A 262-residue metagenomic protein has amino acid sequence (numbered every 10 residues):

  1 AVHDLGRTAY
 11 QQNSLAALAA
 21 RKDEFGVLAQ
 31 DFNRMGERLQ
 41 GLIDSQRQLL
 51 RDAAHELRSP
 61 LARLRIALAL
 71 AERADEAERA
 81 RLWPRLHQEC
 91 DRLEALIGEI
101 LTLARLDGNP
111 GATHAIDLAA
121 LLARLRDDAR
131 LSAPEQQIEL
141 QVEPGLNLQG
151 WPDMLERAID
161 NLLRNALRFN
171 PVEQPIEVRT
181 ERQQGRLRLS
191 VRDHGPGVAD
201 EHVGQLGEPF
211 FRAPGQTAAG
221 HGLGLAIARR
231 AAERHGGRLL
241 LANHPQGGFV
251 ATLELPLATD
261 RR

Functional and structural regions predicted by a protein language model:
A1-D4, A16-R34: HAMP signal relay modules and closely related sensory coiled-coil linkers that couple transmembrane inputs to cytosolic
E37-C90: Membrane-proximal coiled-coil signaling linkers
D107-A112, N147-G150: Conserved micro-motifs of the catalytic ATP-binding
H114, Q137-N147, Q246: Conserved catalytic submotifs in the C-terminal HATPase_c
A166-L167: Short helix-loop "hinge" at the ATP-lid/N-box region of the Bergerat-fold HATPase_c
V198-F210: Short conserved segment of the HATPase_c
